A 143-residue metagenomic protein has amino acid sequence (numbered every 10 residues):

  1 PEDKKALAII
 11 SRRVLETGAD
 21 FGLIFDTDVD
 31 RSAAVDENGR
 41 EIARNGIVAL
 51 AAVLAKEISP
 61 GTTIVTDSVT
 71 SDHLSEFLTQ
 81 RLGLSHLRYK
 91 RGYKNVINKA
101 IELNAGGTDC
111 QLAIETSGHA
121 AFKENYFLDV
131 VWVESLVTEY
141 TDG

Functional and structural regions predicted by a protein language model:
P1-D142: Phosphate-binding chemistry for phosphorylated carbohydrates and sugar-nucleotides
